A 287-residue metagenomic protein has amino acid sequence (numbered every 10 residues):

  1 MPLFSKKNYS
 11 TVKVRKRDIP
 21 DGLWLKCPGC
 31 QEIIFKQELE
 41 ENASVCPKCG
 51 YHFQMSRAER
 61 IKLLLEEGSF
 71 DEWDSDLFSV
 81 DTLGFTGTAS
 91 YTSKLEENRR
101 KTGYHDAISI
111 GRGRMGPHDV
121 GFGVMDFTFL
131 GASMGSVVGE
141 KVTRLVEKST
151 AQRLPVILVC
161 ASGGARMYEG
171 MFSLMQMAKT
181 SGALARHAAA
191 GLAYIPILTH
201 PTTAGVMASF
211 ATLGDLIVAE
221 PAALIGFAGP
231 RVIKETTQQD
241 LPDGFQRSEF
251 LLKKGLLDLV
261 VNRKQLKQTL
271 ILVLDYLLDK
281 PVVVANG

Functional and structural regions predicted by a protein language model:
M1-R15: N-terminal alpha-helical interaction blocks
K13, L25-K26, F53-I110: An N-cap/entry alpha-helix motif that binds or orients negatively charged groups
W24, A43: Residues immediately within or flanking Cys/His clusters that coordinate Zn2+ in small zinc-binding modules
C27-C30, C46-C49: Short cysteine-rich clusters marking metal-coordination/redox-active sites
I33-I34, H52-F53: Cys/His-rich microdomains that often coordinate metals
S109-A188, I195: Cleft-lining beta-strand/loop regions that shape enzyme active-site pockets
C160-L278: Conserved catalytic cores of soluble enzyme domains, especially glycine-rich substrate-binding beta-alpha loops
